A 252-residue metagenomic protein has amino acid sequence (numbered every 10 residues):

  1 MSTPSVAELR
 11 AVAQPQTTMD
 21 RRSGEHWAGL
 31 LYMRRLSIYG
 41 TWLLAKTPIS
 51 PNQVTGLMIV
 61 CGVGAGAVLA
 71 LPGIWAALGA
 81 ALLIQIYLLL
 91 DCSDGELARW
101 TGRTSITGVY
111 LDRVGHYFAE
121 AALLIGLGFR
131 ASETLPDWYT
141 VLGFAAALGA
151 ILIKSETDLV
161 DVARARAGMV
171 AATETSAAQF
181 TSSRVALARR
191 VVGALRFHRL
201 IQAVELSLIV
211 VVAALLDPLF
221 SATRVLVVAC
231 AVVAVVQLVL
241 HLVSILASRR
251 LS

Functional and structural regions predicted by a protein language model:
S2-T41, R113-S252: A feature for the membrane-embedded catalytic helix bundles of lipid/isoprenoid biosynthetic enzymes
L31, L44-I49: Membrane interface segments of multi-pass transport proteins and intramembrane proteases
L43, V63-A67, E96, V210-L215: Alpha-helical transmembrane segments of multipass membrane proteins
P48-T107, L124, L226: Membrane-embedded alpha-helical segments that form the functional core of polytopic membrane enzymes, especially those
I106-V114: Membrane-interface alpha-helices at helix entry/exit sites of multi-pass transporters
